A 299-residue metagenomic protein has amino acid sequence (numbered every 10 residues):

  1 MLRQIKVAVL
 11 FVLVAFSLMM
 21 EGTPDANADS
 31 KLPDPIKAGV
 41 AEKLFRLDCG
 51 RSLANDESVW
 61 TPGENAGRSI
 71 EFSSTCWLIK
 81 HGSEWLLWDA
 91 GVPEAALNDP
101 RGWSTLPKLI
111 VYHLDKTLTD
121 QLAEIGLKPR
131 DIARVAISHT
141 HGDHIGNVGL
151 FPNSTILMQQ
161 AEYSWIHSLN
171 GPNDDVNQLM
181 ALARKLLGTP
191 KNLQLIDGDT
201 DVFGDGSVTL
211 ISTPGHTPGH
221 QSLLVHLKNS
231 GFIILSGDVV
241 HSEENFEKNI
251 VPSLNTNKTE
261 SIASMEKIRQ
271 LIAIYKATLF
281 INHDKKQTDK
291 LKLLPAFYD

Functional and structural regions predicted by a protein language model:
M1-V9: Bacterial N-terminal signal peptides that target proteins for export
V7, M20-K116, D120, D131 (+2 more regions): Metallo-beta-lactamase
V9-M19: Bacterial N-terminal signal peptides
D29-P35, H113-D131, Q160-S212, E260-K276: Metallo-beta-lactamase
R46, S69, C76-K80, L86 (+1 more regions): Core dinuclear metal-dependent hydrolase active-site scaffold
C49-G50, A90-V92, T140, A161 (+3 more regions): Active-site metal-binding loops of divalent metal-dependent hydrolases
P100-M158: Active-site metal-binding motif and surrounding structural segment of the metallo-beta-lactamase
L109-D120, S222-L224, N229-D299: Cap/insert and terminal regions of metallo-dependent hydrolase folds
